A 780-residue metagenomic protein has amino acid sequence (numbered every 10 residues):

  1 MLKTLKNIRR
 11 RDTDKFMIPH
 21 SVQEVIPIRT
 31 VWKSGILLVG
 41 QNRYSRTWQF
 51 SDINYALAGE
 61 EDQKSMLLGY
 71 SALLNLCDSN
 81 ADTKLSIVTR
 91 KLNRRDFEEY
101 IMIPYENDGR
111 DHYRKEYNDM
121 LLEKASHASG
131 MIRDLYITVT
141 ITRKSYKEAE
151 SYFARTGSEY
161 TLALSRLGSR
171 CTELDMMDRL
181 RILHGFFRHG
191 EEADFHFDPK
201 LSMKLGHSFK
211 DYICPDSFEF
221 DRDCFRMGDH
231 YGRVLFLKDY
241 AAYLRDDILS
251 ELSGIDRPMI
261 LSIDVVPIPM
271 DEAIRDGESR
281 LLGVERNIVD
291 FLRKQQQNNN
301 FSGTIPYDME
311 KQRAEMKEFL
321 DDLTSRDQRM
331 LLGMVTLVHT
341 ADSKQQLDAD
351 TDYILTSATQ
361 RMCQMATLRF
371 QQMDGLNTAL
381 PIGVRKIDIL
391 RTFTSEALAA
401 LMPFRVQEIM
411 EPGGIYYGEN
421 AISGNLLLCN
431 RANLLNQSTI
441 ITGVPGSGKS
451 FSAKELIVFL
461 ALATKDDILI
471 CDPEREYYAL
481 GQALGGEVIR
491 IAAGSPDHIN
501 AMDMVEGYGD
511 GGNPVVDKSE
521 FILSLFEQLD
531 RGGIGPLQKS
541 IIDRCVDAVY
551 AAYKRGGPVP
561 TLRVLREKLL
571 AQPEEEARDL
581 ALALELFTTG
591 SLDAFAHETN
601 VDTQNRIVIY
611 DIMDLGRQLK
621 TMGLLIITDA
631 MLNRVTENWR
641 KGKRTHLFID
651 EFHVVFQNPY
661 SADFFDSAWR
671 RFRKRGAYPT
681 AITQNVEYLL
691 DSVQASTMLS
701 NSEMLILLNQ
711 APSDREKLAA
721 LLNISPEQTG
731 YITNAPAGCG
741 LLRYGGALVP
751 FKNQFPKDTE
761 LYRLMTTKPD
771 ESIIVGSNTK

Functional and structural regions predicted by a protein language model:
M1-F404: Extended, folded cores of ATP/NTP-driven motor/assembly subunits in large transport and secretion machines
I53, E60-S79, R90, S253 (+10 more regions): P-loop NTPase motor domains
N433, P445: The conserved Walker
I441: Hydrophobic anchor at the beta1->P-loop junction of P-loop NTPases
K449: Conserved lysine of the Walker
S452: Hydrophobic positions on the alpha1 helix immediately C-terminal to the Walker A/P-loop
I468-C471, F648, F672, Y678-Q684 (+1 more regions): Structural recognition of the conserved hydrophobic beta-strand(s) that form the central parallel beta-sheet of P-loop
G485-I489, Q694-L707: A short helix-turn-beta junction within AAA+ P-loop NTPase domains corresponding to the substrate/partner-engaging
